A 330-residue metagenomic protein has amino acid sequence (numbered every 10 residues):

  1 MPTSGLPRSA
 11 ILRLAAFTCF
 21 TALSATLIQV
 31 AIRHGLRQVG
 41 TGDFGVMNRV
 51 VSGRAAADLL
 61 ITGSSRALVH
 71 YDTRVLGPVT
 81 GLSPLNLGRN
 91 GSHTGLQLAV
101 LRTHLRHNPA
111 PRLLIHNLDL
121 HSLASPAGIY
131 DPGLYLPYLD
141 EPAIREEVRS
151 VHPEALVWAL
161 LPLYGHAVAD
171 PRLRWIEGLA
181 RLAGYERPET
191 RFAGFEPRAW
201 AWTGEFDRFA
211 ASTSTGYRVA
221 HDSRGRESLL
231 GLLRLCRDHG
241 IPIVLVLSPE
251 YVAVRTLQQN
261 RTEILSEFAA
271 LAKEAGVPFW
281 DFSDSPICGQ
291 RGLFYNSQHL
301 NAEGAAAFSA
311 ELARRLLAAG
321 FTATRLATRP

Functional and structural regions predicted by a protein language model:
M1-I11: N-terminal Lys/Arg-rich, disordered targeting/topogenic segments
L12-R33: Hydrophobic membrane-insertion alpha-helices, especially the h-region of bacterial N-terminal signal peptides
R33-A55: Alpha-helical transmembrane signal-anchor/signal-peptide segments
T62, R66-V151: Membrane-embedded segments
D131-P242, A327-P330: Secreted/periplasmic serine-hydrolase-like ester/acetyl group-modifying domain
L232-Q258: Active-site segments of SGNH/GDSL-like serine hydrolases that catalyze O-acetyl group transfer/hydrolysis on lipids
Q259-S266: Charged helix-capping and loop-helix junction motifs
L265, K273-A319, L326-P330: Catalytic His-Asp segment of secreted/periplasmic serine-dependent ester chemistry enzymes
